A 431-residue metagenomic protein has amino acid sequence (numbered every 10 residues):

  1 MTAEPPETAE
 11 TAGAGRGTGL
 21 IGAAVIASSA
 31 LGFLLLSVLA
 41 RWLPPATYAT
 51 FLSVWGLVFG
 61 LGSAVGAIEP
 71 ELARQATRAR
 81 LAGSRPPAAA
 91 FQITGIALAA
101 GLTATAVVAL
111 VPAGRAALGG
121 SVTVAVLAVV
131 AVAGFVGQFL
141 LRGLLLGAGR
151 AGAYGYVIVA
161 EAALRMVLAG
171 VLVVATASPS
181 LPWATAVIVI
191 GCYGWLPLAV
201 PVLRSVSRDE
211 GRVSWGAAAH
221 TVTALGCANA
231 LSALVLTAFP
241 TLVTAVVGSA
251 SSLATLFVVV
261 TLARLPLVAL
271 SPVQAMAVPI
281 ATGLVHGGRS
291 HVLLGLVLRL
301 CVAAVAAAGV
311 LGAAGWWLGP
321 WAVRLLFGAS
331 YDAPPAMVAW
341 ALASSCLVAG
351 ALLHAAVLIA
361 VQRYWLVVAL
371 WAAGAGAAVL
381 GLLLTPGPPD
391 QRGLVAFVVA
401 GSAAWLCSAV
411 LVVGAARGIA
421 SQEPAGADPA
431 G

Functional and structural regions predicted by a protein language model:
T2-E10, G152-Y156, P179-I188, G194-L234 (+2 more regions): Interhelical loop/hinge segments that connect adjacent transmembrane helices in multipass membrane
A3, A12-A67, T223-S251: Signature of the first transmembrane helix
G15-S29, V54, V58-F59, V65-G114 (+2 more regions): Membrane-water interface segments that mark the loop-to-transmembrane alpha-helix transition
P45, V111-A128, A250, W316-C346: Interfacial segments at transmembrane-helix termini and the short loops linking adjacent helices
W55-V65, V247, S251, L256-A275 (+3 more regions): Transmembrane helix-bundle signature of multi-pass secondary active exporters and lipid flippases
V65-L81, V259-A263, L267-G288, I359-A360: Helix-loop junctions and terminal segments of transmembrane helices in multi-pass membrane transport/translocation
V122-V129, G155-S205, A373-A377, D390-A416: Hydrophobic alpha-helical transmembrane segments
G134-Y156, A339-L370: Membrane-interface junctions at transmembrane-helix termini in multi-pass inner-membrane proteins
